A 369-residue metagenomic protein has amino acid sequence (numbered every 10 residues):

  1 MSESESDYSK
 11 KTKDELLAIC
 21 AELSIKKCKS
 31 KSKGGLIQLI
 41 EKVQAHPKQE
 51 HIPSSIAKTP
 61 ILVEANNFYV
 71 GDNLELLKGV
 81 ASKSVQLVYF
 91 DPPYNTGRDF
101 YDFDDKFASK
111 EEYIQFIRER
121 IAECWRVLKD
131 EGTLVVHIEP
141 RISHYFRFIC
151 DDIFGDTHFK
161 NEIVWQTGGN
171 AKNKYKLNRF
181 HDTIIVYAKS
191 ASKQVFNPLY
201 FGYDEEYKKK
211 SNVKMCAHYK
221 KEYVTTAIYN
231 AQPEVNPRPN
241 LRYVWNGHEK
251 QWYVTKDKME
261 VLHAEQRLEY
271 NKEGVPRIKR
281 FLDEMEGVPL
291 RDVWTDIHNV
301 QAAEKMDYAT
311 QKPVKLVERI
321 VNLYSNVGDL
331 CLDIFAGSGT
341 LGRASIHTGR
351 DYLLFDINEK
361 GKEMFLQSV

Functional and structural regions predicted by a protein language model:
M1-H51: Basic helix-extension-helix modules of the SAP/HeH family
H46-S54, T59-L366: Core catalytic lobe of class I
